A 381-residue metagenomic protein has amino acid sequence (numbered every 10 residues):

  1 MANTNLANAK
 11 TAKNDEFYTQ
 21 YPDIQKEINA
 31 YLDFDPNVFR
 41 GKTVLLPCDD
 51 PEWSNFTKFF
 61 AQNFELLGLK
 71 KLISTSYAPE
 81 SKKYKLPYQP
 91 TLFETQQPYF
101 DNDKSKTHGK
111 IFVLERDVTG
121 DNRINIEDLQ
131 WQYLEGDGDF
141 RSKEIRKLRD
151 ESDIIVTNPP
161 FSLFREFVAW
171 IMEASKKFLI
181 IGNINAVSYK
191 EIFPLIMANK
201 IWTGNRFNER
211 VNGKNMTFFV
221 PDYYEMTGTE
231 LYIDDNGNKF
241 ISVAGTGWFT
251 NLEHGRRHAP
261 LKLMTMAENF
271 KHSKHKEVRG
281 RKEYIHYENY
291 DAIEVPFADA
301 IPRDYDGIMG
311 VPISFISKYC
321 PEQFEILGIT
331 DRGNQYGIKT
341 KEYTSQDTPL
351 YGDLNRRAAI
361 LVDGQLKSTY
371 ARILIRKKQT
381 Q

Functional and structural regions predicted by a protein language model:
M1-V156, P160-Q381: Class I S-adenosyl-L-methionine-dependent methyltransferase catalytic core
